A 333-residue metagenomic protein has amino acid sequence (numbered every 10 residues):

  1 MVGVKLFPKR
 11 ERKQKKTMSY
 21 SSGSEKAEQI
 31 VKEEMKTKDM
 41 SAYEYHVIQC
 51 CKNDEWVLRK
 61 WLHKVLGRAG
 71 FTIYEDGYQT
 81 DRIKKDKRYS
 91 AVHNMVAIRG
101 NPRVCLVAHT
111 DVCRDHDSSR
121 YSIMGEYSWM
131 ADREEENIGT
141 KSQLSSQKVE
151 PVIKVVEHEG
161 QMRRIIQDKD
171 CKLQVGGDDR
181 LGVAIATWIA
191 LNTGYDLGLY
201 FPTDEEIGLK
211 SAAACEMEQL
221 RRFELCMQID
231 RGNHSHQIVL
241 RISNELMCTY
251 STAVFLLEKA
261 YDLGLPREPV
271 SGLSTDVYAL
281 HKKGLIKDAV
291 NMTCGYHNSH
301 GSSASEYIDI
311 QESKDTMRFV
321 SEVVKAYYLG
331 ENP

Functional and structural regions predicted by a protein language model:
V2-E25: Short Lys/Arg-rich cationic patches that frequently serve as NLS/NoLS or arginine-rich RNA/DNA-binding motifs
S22-G23, E28, E33-N101: A non-catalytic alpha/beta surface segment that caps or lines the substrate-entry region of metallo-dependent hydrolase
E75, L265-V270, L329-P333: Flexible, glycine/charged-enriched surface loops at secondary-structure junctions
D86-R88, I98-D196: Active-site metal-coordination/substrate-binding segment of hydrolases, especially metallo-dependent peptidases
Q167-T249, P269, D276-Y278: Acidic/histidine-rich catalytic neighborhood of metal-dependent amide-processing enzymes
S271-A289: Short glycine-rich, acidic/polar surface loops and turns
N298-P333: His/Asp/Glu-rich mid-to-C-terminal helical/loop segments that flank catalytic regions of hydrolases
